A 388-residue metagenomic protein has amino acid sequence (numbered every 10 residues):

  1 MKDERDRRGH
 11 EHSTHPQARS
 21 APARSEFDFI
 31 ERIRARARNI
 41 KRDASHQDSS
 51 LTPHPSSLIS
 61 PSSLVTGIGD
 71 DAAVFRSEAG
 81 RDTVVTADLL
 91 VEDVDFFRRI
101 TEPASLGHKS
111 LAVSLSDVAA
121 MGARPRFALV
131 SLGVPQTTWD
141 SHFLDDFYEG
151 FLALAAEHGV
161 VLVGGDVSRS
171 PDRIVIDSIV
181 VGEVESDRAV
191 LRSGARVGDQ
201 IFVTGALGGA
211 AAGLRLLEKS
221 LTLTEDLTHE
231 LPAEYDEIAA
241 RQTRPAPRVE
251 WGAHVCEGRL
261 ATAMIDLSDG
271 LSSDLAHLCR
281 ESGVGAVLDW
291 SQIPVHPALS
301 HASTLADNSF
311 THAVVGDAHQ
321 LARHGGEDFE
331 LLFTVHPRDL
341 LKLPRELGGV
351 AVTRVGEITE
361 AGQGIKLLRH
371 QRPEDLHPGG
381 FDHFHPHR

Functional and structural regions predicted by a protein language model:
K2-R32, N39-D48, H54, R81 (+6 more regions): Glycine-/charge-enriched secondary-structure boundary and capping motifs
S62-T66, L321-H324: Short Gly/Pro-enriched turn/cap motifs at secondary-structure boundaries
A72-E92, A119-R126: N-terminal glycine-rich anion-binding loops that anchor highly charged ligand groups
L90, R124-S220, E357: Glycine-rich anion-binding loops of enzyme active sites
F96-H108, Q242: Active-site mouth loops of central-metabolism enzymes
G107-V118, G150: Short, well-ordered amphipathic alpha-helical segments that serve as non-catalytic structural scaffolds within diverse
R196-V197, E250, H324: Residue-level recognition of short, solvent-exposed, well-ordered loop/turn junctions that link secondary-structure
D226-A246, S300-H301, T311: A short, charged helix-loop
